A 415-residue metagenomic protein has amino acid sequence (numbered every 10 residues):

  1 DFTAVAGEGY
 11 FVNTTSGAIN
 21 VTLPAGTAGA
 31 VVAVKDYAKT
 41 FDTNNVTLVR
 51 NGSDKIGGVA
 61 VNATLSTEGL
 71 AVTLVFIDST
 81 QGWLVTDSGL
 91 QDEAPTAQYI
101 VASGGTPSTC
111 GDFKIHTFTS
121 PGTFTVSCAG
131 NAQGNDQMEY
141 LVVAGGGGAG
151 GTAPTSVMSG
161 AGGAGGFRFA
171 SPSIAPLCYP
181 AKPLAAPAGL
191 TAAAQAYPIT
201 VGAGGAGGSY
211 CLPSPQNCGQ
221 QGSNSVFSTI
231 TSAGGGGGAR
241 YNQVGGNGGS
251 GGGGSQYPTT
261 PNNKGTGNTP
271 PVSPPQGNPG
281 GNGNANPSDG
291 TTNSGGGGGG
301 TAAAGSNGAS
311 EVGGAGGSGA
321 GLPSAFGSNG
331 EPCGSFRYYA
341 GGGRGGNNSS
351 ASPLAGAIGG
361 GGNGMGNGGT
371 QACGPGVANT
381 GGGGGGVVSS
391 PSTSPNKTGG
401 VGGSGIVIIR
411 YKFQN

Functional and structural regions predicted by a protein language model:
D1-A18, A25-V31, K35-N415: Glycine-biased low-complexity/repetitive sequence motifs
